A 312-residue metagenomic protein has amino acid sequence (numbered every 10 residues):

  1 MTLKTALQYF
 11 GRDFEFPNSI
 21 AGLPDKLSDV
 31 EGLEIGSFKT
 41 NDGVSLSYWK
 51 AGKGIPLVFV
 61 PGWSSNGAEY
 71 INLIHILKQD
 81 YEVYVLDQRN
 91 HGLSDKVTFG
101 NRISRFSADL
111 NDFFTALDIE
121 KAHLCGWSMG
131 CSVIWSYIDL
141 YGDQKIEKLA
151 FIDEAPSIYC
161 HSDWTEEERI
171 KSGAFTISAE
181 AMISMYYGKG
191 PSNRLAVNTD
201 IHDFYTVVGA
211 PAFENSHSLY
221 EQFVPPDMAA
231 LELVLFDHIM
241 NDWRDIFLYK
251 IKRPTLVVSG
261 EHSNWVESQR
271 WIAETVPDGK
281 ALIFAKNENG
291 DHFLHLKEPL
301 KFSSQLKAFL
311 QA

Functional and structural regions predicted by a protein language model:
M1-L57, D80-Y81, I119-E120, E147 (+2 more regions): Alpha/beta-hydrolase fold catalytic core
N41, W49, V85-M129, L140 (+2 more regions): Active-site loop/oxyanion-hole signature of alpha/beta-hydrolase fold enzymes
V44-K96: Conserved HGGG/HGGXW glycine-rich cap/lid loop of the alpha/beta-hydrolase fold
S64, Q88-G92, C131, P156 (+1 more regions): Alpha/beta-hydrolase active-site loop signature
E120-D163: Conserved hydrolase catalytic core segment
I146-G188: Flexible "cap/lid" loop of the alpha/beta hydrolase fold
F223-E274: Conserved serine/cysteine hydrolase catalytic core
G279-A312: Catalytic active-site module of serine/aspartate enzymes centered on a nucleophile-bearing elbow/loop
